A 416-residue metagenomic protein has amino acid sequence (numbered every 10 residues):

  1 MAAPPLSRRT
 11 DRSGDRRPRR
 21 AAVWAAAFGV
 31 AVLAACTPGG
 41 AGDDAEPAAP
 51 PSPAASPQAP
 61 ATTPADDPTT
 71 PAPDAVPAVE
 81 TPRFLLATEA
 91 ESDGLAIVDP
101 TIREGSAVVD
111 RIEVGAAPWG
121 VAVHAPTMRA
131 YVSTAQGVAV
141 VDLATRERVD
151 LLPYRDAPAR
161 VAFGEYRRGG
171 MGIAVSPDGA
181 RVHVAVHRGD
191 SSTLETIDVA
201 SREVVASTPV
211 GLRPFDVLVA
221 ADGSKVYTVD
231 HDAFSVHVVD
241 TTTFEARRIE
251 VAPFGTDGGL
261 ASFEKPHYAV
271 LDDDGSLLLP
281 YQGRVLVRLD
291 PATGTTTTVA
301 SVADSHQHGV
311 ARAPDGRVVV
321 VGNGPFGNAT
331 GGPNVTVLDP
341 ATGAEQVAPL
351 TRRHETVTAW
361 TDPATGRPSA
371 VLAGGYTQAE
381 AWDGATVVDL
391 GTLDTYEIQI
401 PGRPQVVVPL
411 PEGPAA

Functional and structural regions predicted by a protein language model:
M1-Q58, T62: Secretory targeting and sorting signals
C36-A416: Predominantly soluble domains enriched in secretory-pathway, periplasmic, or organellar proteins
